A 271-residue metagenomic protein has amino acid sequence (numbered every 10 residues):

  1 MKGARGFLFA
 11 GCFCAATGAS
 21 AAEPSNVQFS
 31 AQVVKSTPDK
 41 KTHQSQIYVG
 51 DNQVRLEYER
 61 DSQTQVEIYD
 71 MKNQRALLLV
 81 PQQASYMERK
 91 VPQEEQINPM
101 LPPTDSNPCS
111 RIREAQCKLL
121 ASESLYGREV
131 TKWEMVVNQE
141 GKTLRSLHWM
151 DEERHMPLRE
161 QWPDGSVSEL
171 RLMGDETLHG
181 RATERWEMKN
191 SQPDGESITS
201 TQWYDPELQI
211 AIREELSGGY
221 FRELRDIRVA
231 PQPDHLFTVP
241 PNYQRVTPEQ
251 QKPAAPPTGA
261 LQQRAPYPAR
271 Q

Functional and structural regions predicted by a protein language model:
M1-R5: Positively charged n-region of N-terminal signal peptides that target proteins for export
F7-A16: Bacterial N-terminal signal peptides
A19-R55, D61-Q63, Q83-A84, R89 (+2 more regions): N-terminal cleavable signal peptides for secretion/export
A21-E23, P38, Q82, L125-Y126 (+2 more regions): Non-transmembrane domains of secretory- and envelope-associated proteins
P38-D39, N138-L147, Q192-E196: Short, cysteine-centered beta-strand-loop-beta hairpins and adjacent loop/turn segments enriched in charged/polar
Q44-V49, I68-Y69, Q116-S122, R171-E176 (+1 more regions): Short, exposed beta-strand/loop patches in secreted or surface proteins that constitute
Y48-S110, A121-Q161, S217-D226: An acidic-aromatic
N107-L119, W162-R171: A short, amphipathic edge element
